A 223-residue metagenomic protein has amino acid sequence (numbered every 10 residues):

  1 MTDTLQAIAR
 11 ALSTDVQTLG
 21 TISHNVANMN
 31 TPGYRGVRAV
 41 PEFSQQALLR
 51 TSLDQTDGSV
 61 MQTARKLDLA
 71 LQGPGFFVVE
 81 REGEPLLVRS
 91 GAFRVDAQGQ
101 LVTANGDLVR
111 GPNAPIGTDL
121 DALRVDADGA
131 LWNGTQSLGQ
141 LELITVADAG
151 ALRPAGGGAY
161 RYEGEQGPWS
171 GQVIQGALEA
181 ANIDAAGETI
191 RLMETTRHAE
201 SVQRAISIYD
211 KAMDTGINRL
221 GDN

Functional and structural regions predicted by a protein language model:
M1-N223: Amphipathic alpha-helical polymerization modules
